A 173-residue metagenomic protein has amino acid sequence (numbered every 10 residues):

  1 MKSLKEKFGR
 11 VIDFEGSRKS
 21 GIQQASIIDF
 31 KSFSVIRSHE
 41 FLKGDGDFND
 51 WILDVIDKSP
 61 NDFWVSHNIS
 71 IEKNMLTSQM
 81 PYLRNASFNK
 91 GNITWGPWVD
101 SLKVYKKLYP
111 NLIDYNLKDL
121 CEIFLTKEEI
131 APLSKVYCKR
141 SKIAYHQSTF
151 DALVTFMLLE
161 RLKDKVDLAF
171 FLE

Functional and structural regions predicted by a protein language model:
M1-K2, D50: Polar low-complexity intrinsically disordered regions
K2-G9, K19-L42, S59-E173: Metal-dependent phosphoesterase core characteristic of DEDDh/y 3'-5' exonuclease domains
I36-D54: Nucleic-acid-processing active sites and adjacent nucleic-acid-binding tracks, predominantly divalent metal-dependent
